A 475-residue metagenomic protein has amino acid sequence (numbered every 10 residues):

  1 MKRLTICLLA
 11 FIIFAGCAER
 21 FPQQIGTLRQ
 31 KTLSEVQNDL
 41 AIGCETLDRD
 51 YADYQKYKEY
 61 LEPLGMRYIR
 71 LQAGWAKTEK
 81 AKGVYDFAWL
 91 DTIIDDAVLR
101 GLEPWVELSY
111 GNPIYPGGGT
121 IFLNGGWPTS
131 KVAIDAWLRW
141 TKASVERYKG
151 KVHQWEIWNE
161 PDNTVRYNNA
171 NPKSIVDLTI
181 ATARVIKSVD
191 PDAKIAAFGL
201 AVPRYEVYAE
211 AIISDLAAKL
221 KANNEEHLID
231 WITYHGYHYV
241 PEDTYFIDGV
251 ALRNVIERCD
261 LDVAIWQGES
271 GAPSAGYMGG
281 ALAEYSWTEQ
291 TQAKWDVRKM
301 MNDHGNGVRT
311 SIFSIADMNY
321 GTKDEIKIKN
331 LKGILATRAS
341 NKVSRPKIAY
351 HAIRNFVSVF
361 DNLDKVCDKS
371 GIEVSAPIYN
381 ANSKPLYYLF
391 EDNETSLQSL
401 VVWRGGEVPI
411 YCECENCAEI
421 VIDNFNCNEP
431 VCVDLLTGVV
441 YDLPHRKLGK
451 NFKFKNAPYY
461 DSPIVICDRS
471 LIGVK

Functional and structural regions predicted by a protein language model:
A15-G16: C-terminal motif of bacterial Sec signal peptides marking the signal peptidase cleavage site
F21-R67, Q72-G74: Boundary/entry segment of secreted carbohydrate-active catalytic domains
G43, W155, L178-I212, R258-G276 (+2 more regions): Aromatic-lined carbohydrate-recognition surfaces of secreted/lumenal glycan-active proteins
L64-Y239: Substrate-binding cleft and catalytic face of glycoside hydrolase catalytic domains, especially the flexible beta-alpha
A222, E226, D230-G280, K299 (+2 more regions): Glycoside hydrolase catalytic-domain groove-lining segments
A272-A381: Aromatic/acidic polysaccharide-binding cleft in carbohydrate-active enzymes
E373-N426: Carbohydrate-binding surface patches
D442-K475: C-terminal beta-strand-rich structural cap/linker in extracellular carbohydrate-active enzymes
